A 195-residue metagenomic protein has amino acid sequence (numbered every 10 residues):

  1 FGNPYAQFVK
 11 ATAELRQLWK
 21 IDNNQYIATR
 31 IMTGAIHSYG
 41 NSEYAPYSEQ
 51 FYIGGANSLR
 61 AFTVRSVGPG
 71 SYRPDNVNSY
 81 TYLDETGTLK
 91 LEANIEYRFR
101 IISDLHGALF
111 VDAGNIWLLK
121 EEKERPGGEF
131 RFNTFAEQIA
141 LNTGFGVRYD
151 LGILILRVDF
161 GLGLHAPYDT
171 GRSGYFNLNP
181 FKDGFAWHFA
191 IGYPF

Functional and structural regions predicted by a protein language model:
F1-F99, L109-F132, S173: C-terminal outer-membrane beta-barrel translocator/porin domains of Gram-negative envelope proteins and their
K20-N24, R100-D104, L151-L154, G192: Outer-membrane beta-barrel channels and translocator barrels
Y26-R30, H106-A108, G146, I155-D159 (+1 more regions): Residue-level detector of the transmembrane beta-barrel scaffold of outer-membrane proteins
D112-G114, L119, G144, R148 (+2 more regions): Flexible, small/polar- and glycine-enriched "cap/hinge" segments at structural transition points
K123-L151: Strand-loop-strand
Y149-G152, F181-F195: Outer-membrane beta-barrel "beta-signal"
L156-R157, G163, N179, A186: C-terminal structured interaction module
T170-G184: Surface-exposed intrinsically disordered loops and tails
